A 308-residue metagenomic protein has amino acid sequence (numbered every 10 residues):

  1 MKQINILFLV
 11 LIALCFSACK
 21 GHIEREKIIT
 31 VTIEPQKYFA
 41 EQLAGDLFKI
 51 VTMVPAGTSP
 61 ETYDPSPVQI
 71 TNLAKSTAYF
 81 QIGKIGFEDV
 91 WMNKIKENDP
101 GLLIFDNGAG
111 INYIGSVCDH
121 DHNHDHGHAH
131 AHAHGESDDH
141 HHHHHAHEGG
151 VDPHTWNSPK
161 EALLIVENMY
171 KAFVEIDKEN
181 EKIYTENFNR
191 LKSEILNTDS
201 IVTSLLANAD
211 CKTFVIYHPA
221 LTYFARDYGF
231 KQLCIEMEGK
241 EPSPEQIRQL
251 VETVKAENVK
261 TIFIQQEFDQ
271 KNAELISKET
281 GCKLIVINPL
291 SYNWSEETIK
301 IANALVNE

Functional and structural regions predicted by a protein language model:
M1-I6: Positively charged n-region of N-terminal signal peptides that target proteins for export
L9-A13: Hydrophobic helical h-region of N-terminal Sec-dependent signal peptides in bacterial secretory/periplasmic proteins
C19-E308: Extracytoplasmic metal-acquisition and chelation regions
